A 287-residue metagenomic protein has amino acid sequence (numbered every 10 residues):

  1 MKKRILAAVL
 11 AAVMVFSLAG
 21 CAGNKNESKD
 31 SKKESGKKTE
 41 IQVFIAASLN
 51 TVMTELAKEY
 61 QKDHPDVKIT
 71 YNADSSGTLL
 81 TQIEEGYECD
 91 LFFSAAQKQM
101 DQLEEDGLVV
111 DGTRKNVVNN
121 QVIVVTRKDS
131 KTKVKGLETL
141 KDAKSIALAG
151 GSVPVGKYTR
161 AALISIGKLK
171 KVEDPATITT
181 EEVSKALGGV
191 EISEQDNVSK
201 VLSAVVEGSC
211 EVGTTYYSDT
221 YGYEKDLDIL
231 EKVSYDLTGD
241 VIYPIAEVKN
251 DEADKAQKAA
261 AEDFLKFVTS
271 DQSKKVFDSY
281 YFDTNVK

Functional and structural regions predicted by a protein language model:
M1-A12: Positively charged n-region of N-terminal signal peptides that target proteins for export
S17-G20: C-terminal motif of bacterial Sec signal peptides marking the signal peptidase cleavage site
A22-K58, K62, G77, Q97 (+3 more regions): Exported/periplasmic ABC-transporter solute-binding proteins
H64-T70: A generic structural motif
D66, E88-C89, C210: Short, high-confidence coil segments that cap the C-terminus of an alpha-helix and link into the following beta-strand
Y71-T81, E88-E104: Ligand-binding clamshell of periplasmic/extracellular solute-binding protein-like
G107, D111-K115: Central helical "cap/lid" subdomain
